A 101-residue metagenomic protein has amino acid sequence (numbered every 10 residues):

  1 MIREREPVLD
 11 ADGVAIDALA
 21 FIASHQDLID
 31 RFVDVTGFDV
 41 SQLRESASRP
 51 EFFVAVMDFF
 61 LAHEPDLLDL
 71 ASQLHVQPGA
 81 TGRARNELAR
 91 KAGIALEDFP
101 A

Functional and structural regions predicted by a protein language model:
M1-A101: Metal- and O2-centered redox machinery and metal/ROS homeostasis
